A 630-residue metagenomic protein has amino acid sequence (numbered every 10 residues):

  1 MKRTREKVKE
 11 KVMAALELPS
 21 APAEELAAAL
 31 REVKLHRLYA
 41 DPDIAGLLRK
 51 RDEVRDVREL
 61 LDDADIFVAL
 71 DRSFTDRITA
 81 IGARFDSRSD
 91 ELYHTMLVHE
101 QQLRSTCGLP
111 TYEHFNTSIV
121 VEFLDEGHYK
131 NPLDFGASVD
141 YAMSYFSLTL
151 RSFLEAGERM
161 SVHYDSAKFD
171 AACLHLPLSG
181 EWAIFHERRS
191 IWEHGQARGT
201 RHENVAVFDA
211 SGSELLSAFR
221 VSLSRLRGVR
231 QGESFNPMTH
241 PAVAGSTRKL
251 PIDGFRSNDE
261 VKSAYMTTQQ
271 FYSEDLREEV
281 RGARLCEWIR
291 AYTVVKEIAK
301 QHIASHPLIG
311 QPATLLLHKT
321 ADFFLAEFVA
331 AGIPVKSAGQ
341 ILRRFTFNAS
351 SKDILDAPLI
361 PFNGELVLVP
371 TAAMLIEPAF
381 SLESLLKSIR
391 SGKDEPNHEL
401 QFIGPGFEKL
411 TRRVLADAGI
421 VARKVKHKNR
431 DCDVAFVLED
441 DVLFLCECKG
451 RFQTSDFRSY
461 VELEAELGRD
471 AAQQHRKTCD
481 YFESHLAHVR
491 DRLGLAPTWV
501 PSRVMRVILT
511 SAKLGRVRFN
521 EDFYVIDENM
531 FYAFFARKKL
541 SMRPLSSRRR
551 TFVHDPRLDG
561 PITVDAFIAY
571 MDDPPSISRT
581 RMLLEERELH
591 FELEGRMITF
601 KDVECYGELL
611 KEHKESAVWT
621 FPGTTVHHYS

Functional and structural regions predicted by a protein language model:
M1-Q401, K409, D417, E462 (+2 more regions): Acidic, metal-dependent phosphodiester-chemistry machinery of nucleic-acid enzymes
E408-R430: A short acidic/basic microdomain associated with nuclease active sites
G419, K426, L438, G450 (+1 more regions): Short, flexible loop/turn elements at secondary-structure junctions
V421-A422, L443, V504: Hydrophobic anchor at the start of a short beta-strand that flanks the dinucleotide cofactor-binding loop
N429-V437: Catalytic metal-binding acidic patch
F436-S455: Active-site beta-strand-loop-beta-strand hairpin of nuclease catalytic cores that positions key catalytic residues
R451-H485: Mg2+/Mn2+-dependent nuclease catalytic core
